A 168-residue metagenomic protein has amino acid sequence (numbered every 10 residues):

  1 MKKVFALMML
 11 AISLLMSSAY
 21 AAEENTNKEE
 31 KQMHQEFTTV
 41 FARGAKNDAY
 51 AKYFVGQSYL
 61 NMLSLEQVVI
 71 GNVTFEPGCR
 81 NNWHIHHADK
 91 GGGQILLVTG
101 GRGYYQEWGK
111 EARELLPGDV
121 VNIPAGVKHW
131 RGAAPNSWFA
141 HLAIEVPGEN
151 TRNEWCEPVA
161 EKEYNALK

Functional and structural regions predicted by a protein language model:
M1-V4: Positively charged n-region of N-terminal signal peptides that target proteins for export
M8-M16: Bacterial N-terminal signal peptides
A22-G71, N82, R152-K168: A short, N-terminal "cap"/entry segment at the start of jelly-roll beta-barrel domains of the cupin/DSBH fold
S58-M62, E76-L97: Catalytic core of non-heme Fe(II) oxygenases with the double-stranded beta-helix
F75-G78, L115-N136: Conserved metal-binding segment of the jelly-roll/cupin
P77-C79, H86-D89, G103-E107, W130 (+1 more regions): Ligand-binding pocket scaffold of soluble enzyme catalytic domains
R80, K90-P117, V127: A short beta-strand-loop-beta hairpin characteristic of the jelly-roll/cupin
A125-N153: Ligand-binding loop in jelly-roll beta-barrel domains
